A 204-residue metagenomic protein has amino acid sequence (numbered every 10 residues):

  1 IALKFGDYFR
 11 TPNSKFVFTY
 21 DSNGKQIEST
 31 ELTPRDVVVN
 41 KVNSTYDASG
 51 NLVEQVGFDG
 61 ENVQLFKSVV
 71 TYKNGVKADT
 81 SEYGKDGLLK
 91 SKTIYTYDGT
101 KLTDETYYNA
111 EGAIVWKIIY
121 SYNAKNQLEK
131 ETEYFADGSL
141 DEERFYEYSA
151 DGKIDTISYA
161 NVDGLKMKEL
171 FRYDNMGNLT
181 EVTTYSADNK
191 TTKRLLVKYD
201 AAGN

Functional and structural regions predicted by a protein language model:
I1-N204: Buried hydrophobic residues that stabilize the cores of well-folded domains
